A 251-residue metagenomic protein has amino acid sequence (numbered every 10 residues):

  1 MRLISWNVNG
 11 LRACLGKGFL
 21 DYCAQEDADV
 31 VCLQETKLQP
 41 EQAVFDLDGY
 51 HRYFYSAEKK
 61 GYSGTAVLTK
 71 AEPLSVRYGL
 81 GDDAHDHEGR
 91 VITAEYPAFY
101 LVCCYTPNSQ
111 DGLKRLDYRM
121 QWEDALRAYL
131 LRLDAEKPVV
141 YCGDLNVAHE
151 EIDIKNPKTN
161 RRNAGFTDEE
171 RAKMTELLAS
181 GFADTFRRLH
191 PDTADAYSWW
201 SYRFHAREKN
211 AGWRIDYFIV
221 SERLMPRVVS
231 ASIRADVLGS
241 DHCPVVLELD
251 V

Functional and structural regions predicted by a protein language model:
M1-L47, A57-S63, Y78: N-terminal, active-site-proximal structural segment of metallo-dependent hydrolase catalytic domains
M1-N9, A98-Q110, C142: Active-site-proximal beta-strand elements of phosphoester/diester hydrolases
N7, C23-E41, L101, L130-E151 (+4 more regions): Active-site beta-strand/loop signature of hydrolases that rely on acidic residues for catalysis
V30, H51, W122-A211, I215: Metal-dependent phosphoesterases centered on the DNase I-like endonuclease/exonuclease/phosphatase
K37, A43-S109: Structured beta-strand-rich core segments of catalytic domains in phosphoester-bond hydrolases
K60-S75, F204-P226: Conserved beta strand-loop-helix elements of the APE1-like EEP
K70, A94-P97, S221-E222, L247-V251: Active-site beta-strand termini and strand-to-loop segments that position acidic
G81-D82, P107-E123, K158-N163: Surface-exposed cleft-lining segments at the edges of enzyme active sites
